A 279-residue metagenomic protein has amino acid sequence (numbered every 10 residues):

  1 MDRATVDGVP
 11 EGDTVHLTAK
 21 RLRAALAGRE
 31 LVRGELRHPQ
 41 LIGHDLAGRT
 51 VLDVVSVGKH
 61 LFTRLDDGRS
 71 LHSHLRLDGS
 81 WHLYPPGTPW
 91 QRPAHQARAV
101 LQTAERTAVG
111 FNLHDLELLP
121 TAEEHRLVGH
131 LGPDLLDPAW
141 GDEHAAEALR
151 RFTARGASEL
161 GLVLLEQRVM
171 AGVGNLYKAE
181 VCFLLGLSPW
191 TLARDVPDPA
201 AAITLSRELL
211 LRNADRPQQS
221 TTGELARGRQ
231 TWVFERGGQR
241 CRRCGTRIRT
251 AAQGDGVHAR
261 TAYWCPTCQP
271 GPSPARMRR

Functional and structural regions predicted by a protein language model:
M1-L119, R240, R249-T250, R276: Gly/Gly-Pro- and Ser/Thr-rich, intrinsically disordered tail segments characteristic of DNA damage-repair and tolerance
R3, L71-V173, Y177-G186, V196: Phosphate/anion-contacting hairpin/loop surfaces
E11-T14, T18, A27, L127 (+5 more regions): Alpha-helical structural motif
E30-D45, V55, P86-P89, A148-R279: Basic, nucleic-acid-binding surfaces and adjacent catalytic neighborhoods in DNA/RNA-processing proteins
